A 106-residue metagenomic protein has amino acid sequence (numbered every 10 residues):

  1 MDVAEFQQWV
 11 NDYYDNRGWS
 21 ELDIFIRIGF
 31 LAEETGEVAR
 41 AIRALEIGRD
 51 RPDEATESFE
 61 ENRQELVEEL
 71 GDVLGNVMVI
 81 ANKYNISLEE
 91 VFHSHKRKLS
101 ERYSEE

Functional and structural regions predicted by a protein language model:
M1-L70, L74-E106: Flexible "arm" and connector segments at domain edges
